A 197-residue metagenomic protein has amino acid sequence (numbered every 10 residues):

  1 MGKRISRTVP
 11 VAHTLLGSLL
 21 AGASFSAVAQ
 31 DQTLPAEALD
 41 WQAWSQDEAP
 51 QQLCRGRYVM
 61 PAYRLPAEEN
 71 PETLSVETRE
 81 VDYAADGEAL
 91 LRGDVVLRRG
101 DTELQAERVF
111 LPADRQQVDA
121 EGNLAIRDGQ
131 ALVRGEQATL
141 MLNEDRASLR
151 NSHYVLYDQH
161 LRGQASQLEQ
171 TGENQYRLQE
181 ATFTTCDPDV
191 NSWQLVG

Functional and structural regions predicted by a protein language model:
G2-V28: Gram-negative bacterial Sec-dependent N-terminal signal peptides
Q30-G197: Structural signature for solvent-exposed beta-strand/loop edge elements and short helix-capping sites, enriched
